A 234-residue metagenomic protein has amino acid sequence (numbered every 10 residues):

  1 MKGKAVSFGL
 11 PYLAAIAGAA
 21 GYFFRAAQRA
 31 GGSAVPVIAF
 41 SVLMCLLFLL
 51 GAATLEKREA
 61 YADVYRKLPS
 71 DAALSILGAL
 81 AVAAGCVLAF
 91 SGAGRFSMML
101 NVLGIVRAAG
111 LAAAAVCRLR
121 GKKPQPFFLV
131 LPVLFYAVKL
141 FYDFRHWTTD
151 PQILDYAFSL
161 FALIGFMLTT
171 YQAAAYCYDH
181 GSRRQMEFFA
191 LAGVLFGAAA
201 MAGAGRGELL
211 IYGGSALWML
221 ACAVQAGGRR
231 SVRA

Functional and structural regions predicted by a protein language model:
M1-L103: N-terminal topogenic module of multi-pass integral membrane proteins
G3-P11, A62-A79, V116-A137, A174-G193: Cytoplasm-facing juxtamembrane segments at the starts of transmembrane helices in multi-pass membrane proteins
A5-R25, L47-A52, S159-A234: C-terminal transmembrane-bundle signature of multipass membrane proteins, characterized by strong activation on
L13-A27, L49-L50, S75-G92, A112-A115 (+3 more regions): Hydrophobic alpha-helical transmembrane segments and adjacent interfacial helices in integral membrane proteins
F23-F40, V87-V106, R120-F127, F141-L160 (+2 more regions): Membrane-helix interface and helix-disruption motif detector
M44, E56, R107-L111, K123-F127 (+1 more regions): Broad hydrophobic/π-residue packing in well-ordered secondary structure
C45-A62, G110-L119, M167-A174: Canonical alpha-helical transmembrane segments
C45-L46, G104-L111, V133-Y136, F158-T170: Generic alpha-helical transmembrane segments
